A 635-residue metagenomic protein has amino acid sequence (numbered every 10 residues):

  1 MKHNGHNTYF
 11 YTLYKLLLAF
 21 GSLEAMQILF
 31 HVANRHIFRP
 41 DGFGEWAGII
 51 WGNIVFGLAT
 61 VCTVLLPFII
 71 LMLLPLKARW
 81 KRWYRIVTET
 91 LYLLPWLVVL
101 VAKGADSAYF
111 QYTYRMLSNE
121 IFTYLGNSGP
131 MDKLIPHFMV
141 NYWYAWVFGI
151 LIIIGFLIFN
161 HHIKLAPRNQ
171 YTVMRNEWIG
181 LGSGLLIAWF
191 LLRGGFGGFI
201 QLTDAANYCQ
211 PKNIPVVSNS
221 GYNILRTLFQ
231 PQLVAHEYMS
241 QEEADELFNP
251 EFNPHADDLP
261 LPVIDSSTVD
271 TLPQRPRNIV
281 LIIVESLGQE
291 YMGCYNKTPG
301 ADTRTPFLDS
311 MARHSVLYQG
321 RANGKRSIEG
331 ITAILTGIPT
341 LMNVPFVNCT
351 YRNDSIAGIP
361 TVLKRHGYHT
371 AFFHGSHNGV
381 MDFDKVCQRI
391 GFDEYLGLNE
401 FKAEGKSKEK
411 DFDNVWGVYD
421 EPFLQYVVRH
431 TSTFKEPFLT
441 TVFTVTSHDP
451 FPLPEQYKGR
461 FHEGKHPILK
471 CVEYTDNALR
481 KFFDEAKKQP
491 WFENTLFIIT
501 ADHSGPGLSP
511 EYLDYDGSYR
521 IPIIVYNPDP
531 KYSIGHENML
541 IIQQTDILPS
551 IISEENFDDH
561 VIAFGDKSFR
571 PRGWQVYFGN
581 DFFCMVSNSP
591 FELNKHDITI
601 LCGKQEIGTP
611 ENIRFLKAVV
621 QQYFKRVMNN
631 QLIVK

Functional and structural regions predicted by a protein language model:
K2-V234: Transmembrane and membrane-interface helices of multi-pass, inner-membrane envelope-modifying transferases
N34, N141-A145, Y457, T609 (+2 more regions): Residue-level recognition of alpha-helix termini/interfacial anchor residues
R35-P40, Y114, G337, F557-D558 (+1 more regions): Short loop/turn hinge sites at secondary-structure boundaries
N53, G57, L134, H162 (+6 more regions): Residues that form generic nucleotide/phosphate-binding pockets
K81, I150-I152, P299, R389 (+5 more regions): Short, charged/polar low-complexity linear motifs in solvent-exposed/disordered segments
F196-I562, R570, G579-D581: Soluble catalytic regions of membrane-associated enzymes that act on cell-envelope and secretory-pathway components
N378, P530-K635: Membrane-interface soluble catalytic domains
